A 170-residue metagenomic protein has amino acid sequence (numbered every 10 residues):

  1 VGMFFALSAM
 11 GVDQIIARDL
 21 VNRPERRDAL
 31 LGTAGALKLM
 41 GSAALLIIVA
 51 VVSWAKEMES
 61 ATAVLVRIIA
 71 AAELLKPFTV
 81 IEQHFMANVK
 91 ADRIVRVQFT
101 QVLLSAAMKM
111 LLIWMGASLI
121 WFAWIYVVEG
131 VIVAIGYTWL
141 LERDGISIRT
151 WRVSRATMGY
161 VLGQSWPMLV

Functional and structural regions predicted by a protein language model:
V1-V21, E73-T79, I132-G136, L169: Small-residue-rich midsections of specific transmembrane alpha-helices
G2, A34, K38, I68-I69 (+4 more regions): Residue-level signature of transmembrane alpha-helical cores of multipass secondary-active transporters and flippases
G2, K38, S42, E73-K76 (+2 more regions): Residue-level recognition of pore/gate-forming positions within transmembrane alpha-helices of multi-pass
F4-L39, M86-R93: Transmembrane-helix boundary and interhelical linker motifs in polytopic inner-membrane proteins
R18-P24, L74-Q98, I120, L141: Membrane-interface junctions at transmembrane-helix termini in multi-pass inner-membrane proteins
N22-T33, A43-E73, M115-A123, S147-A156: Membrane-interface helix-capping segments at transmembrane helix termini in multi-pass transporters
V51, A55-K56, S60-A63, V89-D92 (+1 more regions): Membrane-interface helix-loop junctions in multi-pass transport and translocation proteins
D92, I120, Y137-V170: Interhelical loop/hinge segments that connect adjacent transmembrane helices in multipass membrane
